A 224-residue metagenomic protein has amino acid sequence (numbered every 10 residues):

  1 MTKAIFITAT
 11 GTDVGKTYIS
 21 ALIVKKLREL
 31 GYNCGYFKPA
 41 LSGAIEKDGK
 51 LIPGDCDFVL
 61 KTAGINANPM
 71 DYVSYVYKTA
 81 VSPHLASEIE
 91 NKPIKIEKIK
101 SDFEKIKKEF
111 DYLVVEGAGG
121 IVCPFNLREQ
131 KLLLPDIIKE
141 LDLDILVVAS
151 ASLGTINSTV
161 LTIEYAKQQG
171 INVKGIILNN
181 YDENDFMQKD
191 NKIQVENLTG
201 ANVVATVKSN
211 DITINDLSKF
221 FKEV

Functional and structural regions predicted by a protein language model:
T2, Y32-N33, I106-D111: Short, high-confidence coil segments that cap the C-terminus of an alpha-helix and link into the following beta-strand
F6-S20: Glycine-rich phosphate-binding P-loop
Y18-P93, E97, E104-K105: N-terminal phosphate/diphosphate-binding loop that engages ATP/GTP or pyrophosphate donors across diverse enzyme folds
V24-R28, L134-I138, N157-Q168: Histidine-anchored nucleotide/phosphate-binding helix
I99, F103-Q130: Switch II (G3) loop of P-loop NTPases
L127-A151: Inter-motif core of Ras-like GTPase G domains
L127-P135, V160-I163, Q188-I193: Charged helix-capping and loop-helix junction motifs
E164-V224: C-terminal lobe/tail of nucleotide-utilizing enzymes
